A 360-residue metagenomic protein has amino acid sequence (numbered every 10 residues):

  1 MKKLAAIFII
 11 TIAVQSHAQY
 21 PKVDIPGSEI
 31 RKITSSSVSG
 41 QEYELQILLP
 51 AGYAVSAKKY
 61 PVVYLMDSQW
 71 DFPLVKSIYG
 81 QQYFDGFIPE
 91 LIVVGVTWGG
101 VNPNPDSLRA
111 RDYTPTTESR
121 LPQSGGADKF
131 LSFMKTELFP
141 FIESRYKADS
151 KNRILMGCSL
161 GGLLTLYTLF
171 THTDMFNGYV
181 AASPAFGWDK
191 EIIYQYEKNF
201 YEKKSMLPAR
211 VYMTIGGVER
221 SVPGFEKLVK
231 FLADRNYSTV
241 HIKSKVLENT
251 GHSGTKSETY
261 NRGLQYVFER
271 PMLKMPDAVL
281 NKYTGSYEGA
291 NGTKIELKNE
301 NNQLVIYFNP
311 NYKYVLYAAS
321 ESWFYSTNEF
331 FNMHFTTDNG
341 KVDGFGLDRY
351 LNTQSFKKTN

Functional and structural regions predicted by a protein language model:
M1-P21: Bacterial Sec-dependent N-terminal signal peptides
A18-P61: A domain-start/cap signature at the N-terminus of enzymes
L49, E269-N360: Peripheral terminal and inter-domain segments
A54, L108-S159: Gly/Ser-rich "nucleophile elbow"/oxyanion-hole loop immediately N-terminal to the catalytic nucleophile in hydrolases
Q69-S132: Active-site machinery of serine-nucleophile hydrolases
S150-E197: Primarily recognizes the serine-hydrolase "nucleophile elbow" in alpha/beta-hydrolase and SGNH/GDSL folds
Y212-I215: Short beta-strand/loop motif that positions the catalytic acidic residue of the alpha/beta-hydrolase fold
V218-V222, E226-D277: C-terminal catalytic histidine-bearing segment of alpha/beta-hydrolase fold enzymes
